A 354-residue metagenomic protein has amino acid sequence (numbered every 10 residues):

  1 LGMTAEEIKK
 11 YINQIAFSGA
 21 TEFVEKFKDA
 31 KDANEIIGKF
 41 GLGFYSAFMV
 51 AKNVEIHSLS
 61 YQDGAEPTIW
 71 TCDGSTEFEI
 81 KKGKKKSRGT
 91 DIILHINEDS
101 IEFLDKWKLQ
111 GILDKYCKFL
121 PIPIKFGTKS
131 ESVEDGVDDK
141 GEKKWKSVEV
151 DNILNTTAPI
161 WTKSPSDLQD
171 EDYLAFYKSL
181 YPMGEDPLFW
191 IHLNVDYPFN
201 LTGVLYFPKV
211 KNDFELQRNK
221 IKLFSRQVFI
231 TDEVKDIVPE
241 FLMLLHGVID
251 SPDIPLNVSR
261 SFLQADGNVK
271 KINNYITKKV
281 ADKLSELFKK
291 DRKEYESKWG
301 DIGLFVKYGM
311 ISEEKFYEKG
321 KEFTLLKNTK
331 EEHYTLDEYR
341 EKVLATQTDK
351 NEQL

Functional and structural regions predicted by a protein language model:
L1-E98, E102-F103, G111, K118: GHKL (Bergerat-fold) ATPase N-terminal catalytic module, capturing the glycine-rich phosphate-binding loop and acidic
I36, V54-E77, N97-I101, W107-L354: GHKL/Bergerat-fold ATPase module in large chromosome/replication-associated machines
